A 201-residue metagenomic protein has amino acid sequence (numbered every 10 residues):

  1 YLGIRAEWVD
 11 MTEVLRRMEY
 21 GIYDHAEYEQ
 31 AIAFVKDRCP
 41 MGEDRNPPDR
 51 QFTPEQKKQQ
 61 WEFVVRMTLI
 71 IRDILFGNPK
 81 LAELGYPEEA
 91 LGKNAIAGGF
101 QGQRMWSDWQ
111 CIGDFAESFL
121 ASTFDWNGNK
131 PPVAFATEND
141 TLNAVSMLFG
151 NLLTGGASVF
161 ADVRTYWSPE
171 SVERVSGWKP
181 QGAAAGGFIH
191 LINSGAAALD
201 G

Functional and structural regions predicted by a protein language model:
Y1-L2, W8: Compact, aliphatic and Gly/Pro-tolerant "microcore" segments centered on a short helix or tight beta-hairpin and their
L2-G3, G21, H25, Q30-A31 (+2 more regions): Anaerobic metallocofactor- and corrinoid-dependent redox/one-carbon enzyme cores, especially those from methanogenesis
E7-E27: Terminal amphipathic helices with adjacent charged low-complexity linkers/tails
R16, A33-P48, F52, Q56: Conserved C-terminal RecA-like helicase domain
